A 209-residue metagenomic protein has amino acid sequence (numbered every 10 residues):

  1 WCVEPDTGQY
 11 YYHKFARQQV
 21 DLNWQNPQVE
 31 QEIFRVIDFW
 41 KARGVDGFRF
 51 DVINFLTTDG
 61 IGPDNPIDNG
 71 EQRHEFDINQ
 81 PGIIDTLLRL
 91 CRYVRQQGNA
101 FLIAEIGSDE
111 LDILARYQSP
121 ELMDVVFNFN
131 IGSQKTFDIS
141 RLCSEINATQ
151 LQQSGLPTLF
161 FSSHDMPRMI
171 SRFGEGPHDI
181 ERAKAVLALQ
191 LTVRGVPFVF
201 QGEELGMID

Functional and structural regions predicted by a protein language model:
W1-D209: Active-site and adjacent substrate-binding regions of carbohydrate-active enzymes
